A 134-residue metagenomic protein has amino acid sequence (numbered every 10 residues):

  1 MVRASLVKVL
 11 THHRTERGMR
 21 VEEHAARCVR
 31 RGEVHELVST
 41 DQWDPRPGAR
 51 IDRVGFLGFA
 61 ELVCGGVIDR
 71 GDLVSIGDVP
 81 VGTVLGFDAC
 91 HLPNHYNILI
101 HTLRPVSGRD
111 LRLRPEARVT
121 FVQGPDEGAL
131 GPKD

Functional and structural regions predicted by a protein language model:
M1-R17, V29-R31, L92, Y96-D134: Glycine- and charge-enriched low-complexity intrinsically disordered segments
A25-V29, E33-D41: N-terminal, Lys/Arg-enriched amphipathic/low-complexity engagement segments that precede the first folded domain
T40-L57, H95: Short, basic/aromatic beta-hairpin or loop at an interaction surface
L57-C64: Short alpha-helix capping/helix-loop boundary micro-motifs
V67-D69, V74: Short, well-ordered loop/turn sites that connect or cap secondary structure elements
G77-D78, Q123: Conserved "cap/hinge" positions at secondary-structure junctions
P80-C90: Short beta-strand-centered aromatic/proline hotspots
